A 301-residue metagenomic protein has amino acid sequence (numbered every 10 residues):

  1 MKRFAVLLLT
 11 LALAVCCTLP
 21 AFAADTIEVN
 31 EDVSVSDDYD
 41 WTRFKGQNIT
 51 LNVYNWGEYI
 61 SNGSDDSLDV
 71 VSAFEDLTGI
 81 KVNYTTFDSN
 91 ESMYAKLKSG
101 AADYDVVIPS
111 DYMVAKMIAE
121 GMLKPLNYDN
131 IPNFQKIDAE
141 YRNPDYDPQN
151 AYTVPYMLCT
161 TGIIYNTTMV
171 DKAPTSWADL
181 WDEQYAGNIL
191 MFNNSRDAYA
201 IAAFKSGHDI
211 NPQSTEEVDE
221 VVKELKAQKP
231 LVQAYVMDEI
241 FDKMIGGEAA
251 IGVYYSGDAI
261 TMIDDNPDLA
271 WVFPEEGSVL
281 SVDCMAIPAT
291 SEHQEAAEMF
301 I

Functional and structural regions predicted by a protein language model:
M1-L9: Positively charged n-region of N-terminal signal peptides that target proteins for export
L8-C16: Bacterial N-terminal signal peptides
V15-V29: Sec-dependent signal peptide cleavage junction
D25-K116: Early extracytoplasmic/lumenal segment of secretory-pathway proteins
N52-S67, D88, A102-E248: Extracytoplasmic ligand-binding site segments that recognize negatively charged/polar headgroups
N83-T85, Q233-Y235, A270-V272: General small-molecule cofactor/ligand-binding pocket signal
V114-K116, I245, I251-D268: A ligand-binding cleft/hinge motif common to bilobed small-molecule-binding domains
D258, D264-I301: Extracytoplasmic/periplasmic substrate-recognition and gating elements
